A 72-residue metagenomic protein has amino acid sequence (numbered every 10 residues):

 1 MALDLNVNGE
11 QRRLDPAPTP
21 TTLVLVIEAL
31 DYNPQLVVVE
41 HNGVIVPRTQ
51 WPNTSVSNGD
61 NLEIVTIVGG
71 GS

Functional and structural regions predicted by a protein language model:
M1-S72: Ubiquitin-like/PB1-type beta-grasp interaction modules and other compact soluble beta-rich domains
